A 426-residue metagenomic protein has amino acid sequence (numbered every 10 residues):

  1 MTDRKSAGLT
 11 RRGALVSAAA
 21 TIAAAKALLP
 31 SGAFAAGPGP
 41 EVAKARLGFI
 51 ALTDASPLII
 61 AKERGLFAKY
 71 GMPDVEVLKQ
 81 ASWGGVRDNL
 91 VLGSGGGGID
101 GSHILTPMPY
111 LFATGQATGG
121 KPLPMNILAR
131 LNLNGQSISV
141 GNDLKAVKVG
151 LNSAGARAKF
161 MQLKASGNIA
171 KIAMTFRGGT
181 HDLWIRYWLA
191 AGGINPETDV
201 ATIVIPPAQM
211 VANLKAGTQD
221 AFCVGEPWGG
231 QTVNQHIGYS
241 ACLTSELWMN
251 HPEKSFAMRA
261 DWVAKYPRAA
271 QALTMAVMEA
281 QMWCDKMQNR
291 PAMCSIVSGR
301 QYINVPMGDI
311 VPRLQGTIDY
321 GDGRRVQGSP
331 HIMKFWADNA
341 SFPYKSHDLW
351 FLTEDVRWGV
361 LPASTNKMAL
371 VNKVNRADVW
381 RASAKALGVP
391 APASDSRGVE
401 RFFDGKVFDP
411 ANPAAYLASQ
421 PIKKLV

Functional and structural regions predicted by a protein language model:
M1-L9, A27, F34: N-terminal secretory signal peptides
L9-A27: N-terminal export leaders
A36-E197, A201-V204, D220-T232, I237-N250 (+1 more regions): Short, glycine-/small- and polar/acidic-enriched structural segments that line small-molecule recognition paths
D54, E63, V86, H181-W184 (+7 more regions): Stable alpha-helical elements in mature extracytoplasmic
I99-D100, V200-S240, R259, P291 (+3 more regions): Ligand-binding pocket segment of bilobal, Venus flytrap-like solute-binding proteins
I138-S139, S255-M258, W262-V263: Short glycine- and hydrophobic/aromatic-rich loop-to-beta-strand nucleating segment in the catalytic cores
Y266-R376: Secondary-structure end/capping motifs
L349-V426: Conserved C-terminal helix/tail region of periplasmic/extracytoplasmic solute-binding proteins
